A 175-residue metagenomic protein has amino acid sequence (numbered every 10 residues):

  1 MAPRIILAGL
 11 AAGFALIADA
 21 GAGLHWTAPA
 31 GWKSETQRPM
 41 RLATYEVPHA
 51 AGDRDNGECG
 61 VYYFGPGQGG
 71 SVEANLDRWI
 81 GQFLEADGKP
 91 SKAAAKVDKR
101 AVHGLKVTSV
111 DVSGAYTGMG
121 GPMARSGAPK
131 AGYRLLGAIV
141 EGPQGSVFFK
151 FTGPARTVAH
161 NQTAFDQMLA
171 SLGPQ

Functional and structural regions predicted by a protein language model:
M1-L10: Bacterial N-terminal signal peptides that target proteins for export
G9-D19: Hydrophobic h-region of N-terminal signal peptides that target proteins for export in Gram-negative bacteria
D19-H25: Short aromatic-glycine motifs in intrinsically disordered, low-complexity regions
W26, W32, P143-Q175: Surface-exposed amphipathic alpha-helical segments
T27-A86: Secretory pathway targeting signatures of secreted, lumenal, and periplasmic proteins
A30, M40, D77-V140: Signature of long, low-cysteine stretches enriched in small and polar/charged residues
Q37, P48, F64-P66, S113-T117 (+2 more regions): Solvent-exposed coil/turn segments that connect beta secondary-structure elements in extracytoplasmic/periplasmic
P66-A74, K130, A155-T163: Soluble non-cytosolic domains of exported or imported proteins
